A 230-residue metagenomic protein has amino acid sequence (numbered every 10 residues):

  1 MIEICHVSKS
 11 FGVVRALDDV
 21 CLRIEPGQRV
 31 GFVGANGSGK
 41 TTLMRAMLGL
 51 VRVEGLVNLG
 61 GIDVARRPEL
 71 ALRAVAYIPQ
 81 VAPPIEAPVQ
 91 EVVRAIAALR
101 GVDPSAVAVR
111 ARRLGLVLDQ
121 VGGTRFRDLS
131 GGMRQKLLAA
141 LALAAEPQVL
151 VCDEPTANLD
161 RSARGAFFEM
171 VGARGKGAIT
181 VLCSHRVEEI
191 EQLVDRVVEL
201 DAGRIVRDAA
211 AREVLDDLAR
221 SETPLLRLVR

Functional and structural regions predicted by a protein language model:
V33-A35: The feature captures the beta-strand-to-loop junction immediately N-terminal to the Walker
L48: Helix-to-loop junction immediately C-terminal to a conserved catalytic motif
V53-R66, A71: Conserved ABC transporter NBD signature motif
A87-R100: Q-loop/switch helix immediately C-terminal to the Walker
A139: Hydrophobic anchor residue at the start of the ABC signature
L150-E154: Catalytic Walker B motif of ABC-type/P-loop ATPase nucleotide-binding domains
